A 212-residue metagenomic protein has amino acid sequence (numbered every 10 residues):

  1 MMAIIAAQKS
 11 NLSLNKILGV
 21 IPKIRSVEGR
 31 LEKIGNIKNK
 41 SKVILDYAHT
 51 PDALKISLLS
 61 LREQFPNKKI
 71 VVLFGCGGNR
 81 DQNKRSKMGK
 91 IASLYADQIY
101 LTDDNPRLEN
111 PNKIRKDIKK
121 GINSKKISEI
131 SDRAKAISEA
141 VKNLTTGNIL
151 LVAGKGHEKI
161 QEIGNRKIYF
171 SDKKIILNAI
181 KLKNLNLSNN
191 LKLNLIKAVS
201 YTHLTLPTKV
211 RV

Functional and structural regions predicted by a protein language model:
M2-S200, L204: ATP-dependent carboxylate-amine ligase
T205-T208, V212: Positively charged, low-complexity/disordered segments
